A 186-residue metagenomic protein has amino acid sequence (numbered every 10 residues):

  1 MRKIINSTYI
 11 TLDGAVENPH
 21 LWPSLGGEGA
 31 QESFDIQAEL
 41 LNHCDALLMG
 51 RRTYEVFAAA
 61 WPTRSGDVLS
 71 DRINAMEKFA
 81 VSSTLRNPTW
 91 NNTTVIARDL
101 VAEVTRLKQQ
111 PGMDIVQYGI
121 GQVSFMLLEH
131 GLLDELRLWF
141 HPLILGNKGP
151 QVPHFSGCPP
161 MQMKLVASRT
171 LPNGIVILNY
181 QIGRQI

Functional and structural regions predicted by a protein language model:
M1-I186: Enzymes that bind and transform nitrogen-containing heteroaromatic metabolites
